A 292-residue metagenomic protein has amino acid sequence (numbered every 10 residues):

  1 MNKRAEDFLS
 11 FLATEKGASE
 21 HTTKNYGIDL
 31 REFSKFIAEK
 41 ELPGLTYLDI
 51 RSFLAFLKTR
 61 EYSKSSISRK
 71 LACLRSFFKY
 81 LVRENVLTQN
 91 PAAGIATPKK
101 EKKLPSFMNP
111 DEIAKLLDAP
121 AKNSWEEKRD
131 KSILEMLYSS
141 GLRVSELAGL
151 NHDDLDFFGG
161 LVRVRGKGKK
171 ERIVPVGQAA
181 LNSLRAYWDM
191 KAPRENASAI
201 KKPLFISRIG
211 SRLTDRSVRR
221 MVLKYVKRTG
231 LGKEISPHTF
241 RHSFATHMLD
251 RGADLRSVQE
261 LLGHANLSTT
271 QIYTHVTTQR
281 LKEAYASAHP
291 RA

Functional and structural regions predicted by a protein language model:
M1-A292: Conserved catalytic core of the tyrosine transesterase superfamily
